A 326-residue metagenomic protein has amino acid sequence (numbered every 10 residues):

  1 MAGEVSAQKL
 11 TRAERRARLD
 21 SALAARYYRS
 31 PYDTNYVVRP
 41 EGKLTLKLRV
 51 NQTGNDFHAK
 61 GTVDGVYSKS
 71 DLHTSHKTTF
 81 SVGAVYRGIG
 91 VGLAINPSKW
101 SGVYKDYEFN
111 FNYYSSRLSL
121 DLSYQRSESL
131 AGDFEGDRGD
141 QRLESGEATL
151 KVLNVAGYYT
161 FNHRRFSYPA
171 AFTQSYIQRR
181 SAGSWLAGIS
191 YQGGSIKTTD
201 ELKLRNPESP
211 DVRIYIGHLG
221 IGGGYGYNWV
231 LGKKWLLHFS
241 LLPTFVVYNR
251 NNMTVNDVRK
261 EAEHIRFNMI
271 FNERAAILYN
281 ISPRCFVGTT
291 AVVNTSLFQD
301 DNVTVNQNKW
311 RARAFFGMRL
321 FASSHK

Functional and structural regions predicted by a protein language model:
G42-L44, T74-F80, V85, V103-Y107 (+6 more regions): Residues that define the transmembrane beta-barrel architecture of outer-membrane proteins
L44-L48, V91, F109, L118-L122 (+7 more regions): Transmembrane beta-strands of outer-membrane beta-barrel proteins
R49-T53, V85, A94-S98, S123-S127 (+5 more regions): Outer-membrane beta-barrel pore domains and translocons
G65-S70, A94-N96, R138-G146, T173 (+3 more regions): Extracellular loop and loop/strand-boundary signature of outer-membrane beta-barrel proteins
A84-Y86, I95, Y113-S115, Y159-F161 (+3 more regions): Residue-level signature of outer-membrane beta-barrel architecture
G88-A94, R117-D121, H163-F166, W235 (+2 more regions): Repeated loop/turn-to-beta-strand initiation elements of outer-membrane beta-barrel proteins
N110-I214: Outer-membrane pore/translocation modules
N154-G157, N308-K326: Outer-membrane beta-barrel "beta-signal"
